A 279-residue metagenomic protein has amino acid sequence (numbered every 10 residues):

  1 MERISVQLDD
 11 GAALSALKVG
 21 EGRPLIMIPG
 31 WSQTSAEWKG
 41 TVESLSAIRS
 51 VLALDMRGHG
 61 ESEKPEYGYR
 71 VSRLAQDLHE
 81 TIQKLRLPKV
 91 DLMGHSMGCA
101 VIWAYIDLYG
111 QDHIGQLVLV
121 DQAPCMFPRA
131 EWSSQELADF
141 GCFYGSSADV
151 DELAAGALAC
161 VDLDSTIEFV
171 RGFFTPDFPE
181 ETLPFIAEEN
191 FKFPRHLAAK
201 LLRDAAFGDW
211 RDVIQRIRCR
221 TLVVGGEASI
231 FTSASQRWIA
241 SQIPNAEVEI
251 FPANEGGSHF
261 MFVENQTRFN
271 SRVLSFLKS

Functional and structural regions predicted by a protein language model:
M1-L25, S46-R49, L87-P88, G115 (+4 more regions): Alpha/beta-hydrolase fold catalytic core
A12-Y67, V71: Conserved HGGG/HGGXW glycine-rich cap/lid loop of the alpha/beta-hydrolase fold
R73-V90: Conserved acidic catalytic loop of the alpha/beta-hydrolase fold
G94, G98, I102: Gly/Ala-rich beta-loop-alpha elbow adjacent to hydrolase catalytic centers
W103-L108, H113-A157: Flexible "cap/lid" loop of the alpha/beta hydrolase fold
P128-R129, S133-S134, E152-Q215: Conserved alpha/beta-hydrolase catalytic His-Asp/Glu region
R216-G257: Conserved loop-alpha-helix segment in the C-terminal half of the alpha/beta-hydrolase fold that carries the catalytic
N254-Q266, N270: Catalytic histidine-centered segment of alpha/beta-hydrolase-like enzymes
